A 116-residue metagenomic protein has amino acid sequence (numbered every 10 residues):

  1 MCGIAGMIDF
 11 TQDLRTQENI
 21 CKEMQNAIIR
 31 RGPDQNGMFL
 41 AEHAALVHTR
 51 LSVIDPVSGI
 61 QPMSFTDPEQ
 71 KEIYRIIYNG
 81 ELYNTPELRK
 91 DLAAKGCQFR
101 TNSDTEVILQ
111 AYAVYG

Functional and structural regions predicted by a protein language model:
M1-G116: N-terminus-centric sequence/structural signature that marks the extreme N-terminus and adjacent "lid/interface" module
